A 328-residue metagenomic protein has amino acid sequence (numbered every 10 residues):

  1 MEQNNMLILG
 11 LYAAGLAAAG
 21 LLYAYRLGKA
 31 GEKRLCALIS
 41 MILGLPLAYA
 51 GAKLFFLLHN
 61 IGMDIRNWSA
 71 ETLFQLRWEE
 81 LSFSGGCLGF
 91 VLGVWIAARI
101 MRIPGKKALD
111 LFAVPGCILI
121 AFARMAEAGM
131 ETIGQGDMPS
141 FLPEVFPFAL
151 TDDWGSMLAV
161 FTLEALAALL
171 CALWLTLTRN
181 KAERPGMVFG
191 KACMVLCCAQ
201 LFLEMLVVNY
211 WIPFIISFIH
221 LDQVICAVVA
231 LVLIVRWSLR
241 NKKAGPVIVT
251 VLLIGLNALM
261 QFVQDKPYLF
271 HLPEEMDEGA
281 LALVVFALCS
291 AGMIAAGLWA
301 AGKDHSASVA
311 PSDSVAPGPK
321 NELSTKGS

Functional and structural regions predicted by a protein language model:
M1-G327: Hydrophobic, membrane-interfacing alpha helices
